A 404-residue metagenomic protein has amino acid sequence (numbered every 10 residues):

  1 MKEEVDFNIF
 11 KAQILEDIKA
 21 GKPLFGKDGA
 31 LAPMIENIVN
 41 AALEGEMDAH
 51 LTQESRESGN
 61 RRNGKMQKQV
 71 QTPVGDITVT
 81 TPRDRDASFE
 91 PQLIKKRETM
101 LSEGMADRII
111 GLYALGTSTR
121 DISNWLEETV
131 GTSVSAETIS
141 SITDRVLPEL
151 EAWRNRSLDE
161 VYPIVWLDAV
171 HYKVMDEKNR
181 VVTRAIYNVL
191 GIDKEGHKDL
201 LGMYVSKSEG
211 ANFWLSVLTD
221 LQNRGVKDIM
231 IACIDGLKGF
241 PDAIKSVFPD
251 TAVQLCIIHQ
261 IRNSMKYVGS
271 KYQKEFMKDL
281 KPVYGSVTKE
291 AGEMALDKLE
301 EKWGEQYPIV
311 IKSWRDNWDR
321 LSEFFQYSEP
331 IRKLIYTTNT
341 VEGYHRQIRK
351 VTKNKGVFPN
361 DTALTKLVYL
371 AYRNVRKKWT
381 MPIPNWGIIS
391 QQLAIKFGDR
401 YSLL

Functional and structural regions predicted by a protein language model:
M1-G64, K68-V74: Subset of Sec-pathway N-terminal targeting signals
R61-L115, G131-D144, A211: Basic, short loop/linker segments at the boundary and entry of helix-turn-helix/winged-helix-like folds
P82-R85, L93-E98, T129-S133, R145-I234 (+4 more regions): RNase H-like nuclease fold core
E90, S264-M294, K298: Metal-dependent DNA phosphodiester-chemistry modules and their immediately adjacent helices/loops in DNA-processing
R120-G131: DNA-recognition alpha helix
I231-K238, A243-D279: Conserved beta-strand -> loop -> alpha-helix junction used to position metal-binding or nucleic-acid-contacting
P282-L404: Acidic/histidine-rich catalytic cores and adjacent linkers of DNA breakage/strand-transfer/modification proteins
